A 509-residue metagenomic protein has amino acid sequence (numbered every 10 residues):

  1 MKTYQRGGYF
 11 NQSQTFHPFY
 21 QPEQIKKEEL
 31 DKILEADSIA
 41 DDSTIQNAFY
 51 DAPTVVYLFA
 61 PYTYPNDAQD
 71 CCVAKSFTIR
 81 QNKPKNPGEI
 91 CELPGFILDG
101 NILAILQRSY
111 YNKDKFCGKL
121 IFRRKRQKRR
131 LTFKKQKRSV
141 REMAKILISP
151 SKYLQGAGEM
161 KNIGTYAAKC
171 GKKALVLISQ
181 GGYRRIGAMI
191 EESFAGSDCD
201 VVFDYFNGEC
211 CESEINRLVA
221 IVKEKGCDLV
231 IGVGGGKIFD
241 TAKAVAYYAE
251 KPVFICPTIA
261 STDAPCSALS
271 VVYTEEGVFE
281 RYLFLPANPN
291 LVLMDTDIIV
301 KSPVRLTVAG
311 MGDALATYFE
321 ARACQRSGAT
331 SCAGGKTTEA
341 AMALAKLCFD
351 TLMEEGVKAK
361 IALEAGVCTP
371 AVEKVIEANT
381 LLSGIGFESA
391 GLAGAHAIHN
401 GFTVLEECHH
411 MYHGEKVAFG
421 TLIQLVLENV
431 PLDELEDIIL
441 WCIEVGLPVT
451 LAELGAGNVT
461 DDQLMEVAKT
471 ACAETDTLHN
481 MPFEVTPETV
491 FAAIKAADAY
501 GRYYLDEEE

Functional and structural regions predicted by a protein language model:
T3-Y9, H17, E23, E28-S43 (+7 more regions): Positively charged N-terminal leader segments that act as targeting/secretion signals
F133, E142-L229, L451: ATP/NTP phosphate-donor binding region
R138, V430-E509: C-terminal charged capping/lid subdomain of soluble metabolic enzymes
S151, Y247-A340: A glycine/threonine-rich phosphate-anchoring loop and its flanking beta-alpha core in nucleotide/phosphate-binding
M160, Y183-G187, E212, K237-A244 (+2 more regions): Short glycine/serine/threonine-rich phosphate/pyrophosphate-binding segments that cradle anionic phosphate groups
V222-T258: A short, small-residue-rich loop immediately preceding and capping a beta-strand
C332-L447: Active-site segments that bind and position negatively charged phosphate/pyrophosphate groups
